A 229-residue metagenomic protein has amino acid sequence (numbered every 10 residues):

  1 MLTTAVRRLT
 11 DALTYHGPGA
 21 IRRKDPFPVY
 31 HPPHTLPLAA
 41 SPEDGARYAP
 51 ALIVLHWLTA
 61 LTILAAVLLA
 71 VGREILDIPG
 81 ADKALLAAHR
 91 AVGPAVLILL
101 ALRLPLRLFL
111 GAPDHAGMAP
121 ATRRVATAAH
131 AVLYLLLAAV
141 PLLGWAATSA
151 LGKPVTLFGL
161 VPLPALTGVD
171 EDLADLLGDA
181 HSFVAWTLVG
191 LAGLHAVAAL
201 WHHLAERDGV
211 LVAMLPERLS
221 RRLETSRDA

Functional and structural regions predicted by a protein language model:
L2-L9, L13-A229: Membrane-embedded alpha-helical bundles that constitute the cytochrome b-like, heme-associated redox core of multi-pass
